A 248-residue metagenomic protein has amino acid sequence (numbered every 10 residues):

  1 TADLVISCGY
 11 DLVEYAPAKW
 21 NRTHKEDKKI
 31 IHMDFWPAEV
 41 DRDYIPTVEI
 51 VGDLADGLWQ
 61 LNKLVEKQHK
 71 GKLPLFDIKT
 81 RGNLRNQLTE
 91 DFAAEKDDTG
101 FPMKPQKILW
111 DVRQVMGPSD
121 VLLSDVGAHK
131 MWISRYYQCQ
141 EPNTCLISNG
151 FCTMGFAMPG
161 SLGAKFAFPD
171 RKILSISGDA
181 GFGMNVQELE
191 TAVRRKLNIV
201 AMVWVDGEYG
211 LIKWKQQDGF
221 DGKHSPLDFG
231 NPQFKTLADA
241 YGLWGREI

Functional and structural regions predicted by a protein language model:
T1, V40-D43, E49-V51, A55-L61 (+1 more regions): Thiamine diphosphate
T1-T80: Glycine-rich, acidic loop regions that bind phosphate or pyrophosphate groups
L4, Y10-V13, G127-H129, A180 (+1 more regions): Short glycine-rich anion-binding loops that position phosphate/pyrophosphate groups of nucleotides and phosphorylated
S7-C8, H32, G52, G100 (+4 more regions): General beta-strand structural signal in soluble alpha/beta enzymes
L12-E14, F101-Q106, G181-M184: Active-site glycine- and acidic-residue-rich loops that bind and position anionic ligands or nucleotide-like cofactors
P17-W20, D111, E188-T191: A short acidic, amphipathic alpha-helical/loop segment
I50-L54, L58, P74-D77, R81 (+5 more regions): Generic structural signal for well-ordered, non-membrane alpha-helical segments in soluble metabolic enzymes
N83-K165, D170: Active-site diphosphate/adenylate-binding microenvironment
